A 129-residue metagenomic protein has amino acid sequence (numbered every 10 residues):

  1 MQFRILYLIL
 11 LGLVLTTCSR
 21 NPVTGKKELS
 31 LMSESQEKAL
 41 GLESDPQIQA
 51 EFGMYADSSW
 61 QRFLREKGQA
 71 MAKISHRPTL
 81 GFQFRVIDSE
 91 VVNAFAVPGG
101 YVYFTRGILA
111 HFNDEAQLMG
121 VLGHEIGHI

Functional and structural regions predicted by a protein language model:
M1-Y7: Bacterial N-terminal signal peptides that target proteins for export
V14-T17: C-terminal motif of bacterial Sec signal peptides marking the signal peptidase cleavage site
S19-I129: Peri-catalytic and regulatory segments of divalent metal-dependent proteins
